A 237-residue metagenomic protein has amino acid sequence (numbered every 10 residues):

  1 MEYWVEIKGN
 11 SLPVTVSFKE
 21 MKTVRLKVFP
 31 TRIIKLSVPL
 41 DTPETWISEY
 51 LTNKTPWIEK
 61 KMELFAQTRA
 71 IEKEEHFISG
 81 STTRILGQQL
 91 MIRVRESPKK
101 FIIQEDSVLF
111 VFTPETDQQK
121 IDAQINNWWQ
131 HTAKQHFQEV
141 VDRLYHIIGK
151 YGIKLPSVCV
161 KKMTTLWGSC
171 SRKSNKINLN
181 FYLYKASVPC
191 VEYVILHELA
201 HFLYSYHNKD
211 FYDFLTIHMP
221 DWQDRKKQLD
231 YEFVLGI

Functional and structural regions predicted by a protein language model:
M1-Y193, F202-I237: Active-site-proximal or metal-binding-adjacent scaffold patches in catalytic folds
E198: Walker B catalytic acidic pair
